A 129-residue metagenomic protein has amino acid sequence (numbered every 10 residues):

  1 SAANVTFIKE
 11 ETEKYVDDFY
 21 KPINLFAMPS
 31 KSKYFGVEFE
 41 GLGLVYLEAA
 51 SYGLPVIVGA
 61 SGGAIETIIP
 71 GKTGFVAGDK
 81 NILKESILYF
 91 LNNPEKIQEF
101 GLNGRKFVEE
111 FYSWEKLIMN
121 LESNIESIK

Functional and structural regions predicted by a protein language model:
S1-D17, L25: Nucleotide-activated donor-binding/catalytic signature segment of Leloir-type glycosyltransferases, i.e., the conserved
V16-D17, Y34-G36, G62-T67: Short glycine/proline-enriched, acidic/aromatic patches that form the donor-sugar handling elements
K21-F39, L54: Acidic donor-binding loop of glycosyltransferase active sites
E38-Y46, A64: Short glycine/serine-rich donor-binding loops of glycosyltransferases
Y46, A50-S51, P55-V58, I68: Short hydrophobic beta-strand element within catalytic cores of glycosyltransferases and related nucleotide-activated
I69-N81, Y89-E95: Conserved acidic donor-binding segment of nucleotide-sugar-dependent glycosyltransferases
Y89, K96-E110: A short, well-ordered alpha-helix in the C-terminal region of glycosyltransferases
K106, E110, W114-K129: C-terminal alpha-helical cap of glycosyltransferases
